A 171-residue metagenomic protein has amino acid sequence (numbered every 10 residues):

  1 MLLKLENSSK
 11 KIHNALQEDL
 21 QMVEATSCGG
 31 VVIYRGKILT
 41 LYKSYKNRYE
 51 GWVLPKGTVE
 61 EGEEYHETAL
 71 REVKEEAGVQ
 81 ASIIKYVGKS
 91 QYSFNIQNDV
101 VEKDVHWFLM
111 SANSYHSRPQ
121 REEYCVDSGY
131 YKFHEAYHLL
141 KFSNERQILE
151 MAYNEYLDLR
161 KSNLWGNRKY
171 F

Functional and structural regions predicted by a protein language model:
L2-G29: Acidic, metal-coordinating catalytic segment for phosphate/diphosphate chemistry, firing primarily on the Nudix
L5-N14, H138-F171: Charged phosphate-binding loop/patch that engages nucleotide di/tri-phosphates or the phosphate backbone of nucleic
K37-I38: Entry beta-strands of beta-propeller and related beta-repeat scaffolds
K43: Short loop/turn segments immediately following the C-termini of beta-strands
K46-E50: A conserved beta-turn-beta hairpin within the catalytic core of GNAT-like acetyltransferases that forms part
L54-K56: Thr-Gly-centered strand-to-loop micro-motif
V59-Q147: Unchanged
